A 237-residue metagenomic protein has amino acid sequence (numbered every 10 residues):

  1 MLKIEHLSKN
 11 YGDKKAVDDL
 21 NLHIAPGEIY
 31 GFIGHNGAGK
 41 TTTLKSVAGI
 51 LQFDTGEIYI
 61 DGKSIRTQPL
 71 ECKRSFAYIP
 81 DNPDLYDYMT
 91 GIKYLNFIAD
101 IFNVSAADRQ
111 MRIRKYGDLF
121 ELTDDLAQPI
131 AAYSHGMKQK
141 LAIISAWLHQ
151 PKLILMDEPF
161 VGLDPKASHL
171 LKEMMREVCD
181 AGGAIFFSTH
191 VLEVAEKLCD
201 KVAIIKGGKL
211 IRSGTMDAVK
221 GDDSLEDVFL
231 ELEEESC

Functional and structural regions predicted by a protein language model:
G56-T67, E71-C72, F76: Conserved ABC transporter NBD signature motif
N96, D100, A107-D125: Conserved ABC ATPase "signature" region
I154-E158: Catalytic Walker B motif of ABC-type/P-loop ATPase nucleotide-binding domains
S168-A181: Helical segment within the ABC ATPase nucleotide-binding domain
S213-G214: ABC ATPase "signature
